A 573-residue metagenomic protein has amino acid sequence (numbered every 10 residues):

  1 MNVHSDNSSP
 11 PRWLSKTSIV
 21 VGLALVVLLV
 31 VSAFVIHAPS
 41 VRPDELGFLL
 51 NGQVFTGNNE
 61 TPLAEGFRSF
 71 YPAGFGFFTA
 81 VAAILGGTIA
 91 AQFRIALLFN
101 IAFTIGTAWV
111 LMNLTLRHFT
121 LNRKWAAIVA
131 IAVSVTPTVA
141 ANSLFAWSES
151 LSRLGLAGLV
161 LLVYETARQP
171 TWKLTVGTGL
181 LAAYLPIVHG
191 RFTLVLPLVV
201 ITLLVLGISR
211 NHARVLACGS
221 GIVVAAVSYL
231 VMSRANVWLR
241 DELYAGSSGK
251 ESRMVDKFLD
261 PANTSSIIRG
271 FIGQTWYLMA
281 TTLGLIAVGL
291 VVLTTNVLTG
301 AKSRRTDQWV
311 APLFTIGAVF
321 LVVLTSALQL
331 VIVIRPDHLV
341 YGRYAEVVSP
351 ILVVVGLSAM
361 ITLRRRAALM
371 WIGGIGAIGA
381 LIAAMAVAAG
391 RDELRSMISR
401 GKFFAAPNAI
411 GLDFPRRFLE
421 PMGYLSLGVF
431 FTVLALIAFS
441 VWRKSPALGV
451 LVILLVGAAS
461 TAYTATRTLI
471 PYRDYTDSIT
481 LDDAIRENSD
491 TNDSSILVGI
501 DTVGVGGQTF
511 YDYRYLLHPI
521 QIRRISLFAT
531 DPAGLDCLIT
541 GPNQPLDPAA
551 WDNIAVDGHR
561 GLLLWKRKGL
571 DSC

Functional and structural regions predicted by a protein language model:
N2-H4, E165-R168, L194-A226, L285-R305 (+1 more regions): Perimembrane helix-loop-helix junctions
F34-P43, G57-A80: Membrane-proximal lumenal/periplasmic loop motifs of glycosylation machinery
R42-P43, T138-S152, R191: Short acidic/glycine- and proline-prone juxtamembrane loop motifs at membrane-interface regions of multi-pass membrane
S69, A73, G87-G106, A127 (+2 more regions): Loop-to-helix entry region of an early transmembrane alpha helix in multi-pass inner-membrane enzymes
L98-T120, G158: Transmembrane-helix motifs of polytopic, lipid-linked glycan transferases
F119, L159-T175: Membrane-interface transmembrane helices that cradle and orient dolichyl/undecaprenyl
V129-A130, L174-H189, V200-I201, G221-Y229: Membrane-interface alpha helices of multi-pass inner-membrane proteins
H212-N296, I316-Q329, I378-R395: Membrane-lumen/periplasm interface segments of specific transmembrane helices in polyprenyl phosphate-linked
